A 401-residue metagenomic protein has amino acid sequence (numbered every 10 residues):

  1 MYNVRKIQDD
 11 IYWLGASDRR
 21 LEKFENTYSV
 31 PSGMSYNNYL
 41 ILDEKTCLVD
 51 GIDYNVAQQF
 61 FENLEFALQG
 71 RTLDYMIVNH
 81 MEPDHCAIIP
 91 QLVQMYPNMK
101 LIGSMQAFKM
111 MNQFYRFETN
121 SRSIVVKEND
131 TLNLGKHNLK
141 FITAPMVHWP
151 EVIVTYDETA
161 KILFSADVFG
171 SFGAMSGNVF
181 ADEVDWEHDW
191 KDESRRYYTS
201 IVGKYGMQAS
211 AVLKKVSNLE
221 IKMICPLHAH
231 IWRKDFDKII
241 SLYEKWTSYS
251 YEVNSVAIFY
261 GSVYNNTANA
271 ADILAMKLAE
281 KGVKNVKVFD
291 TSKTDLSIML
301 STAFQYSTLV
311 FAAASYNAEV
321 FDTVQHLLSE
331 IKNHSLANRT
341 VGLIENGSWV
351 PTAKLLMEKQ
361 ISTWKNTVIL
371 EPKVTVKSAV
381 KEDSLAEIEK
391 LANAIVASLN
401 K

Functional and structural regions predicted by a protein language model:
V4-E65, V154-D157, K161-S165, T267: Conserved beta-strand hairpin/beta-sheet module of binuclear metal-dependent hydrolase folds, prominently
R5-D9, G103-V152, Y205-A211: Metallo-beta-lactamase
E44, N55-I102: Active-site metal-binding motif and surrounding structural segment of the metallo-beta-lactamase
V49-G51, L73-M81, L101-S104, L163-D167 (+1 more regions): Active-site neighborhood of phospho(di)ester-bond hydrolases with catalytic His/Asp-centered motifs
I88, T294-M299: Short acidic active-site motifs
H148-V152, V168-G203, T247-E252: Active-site-proximal loop/helix segment associated with metal-binding centers of metalloenzymes
M175, W186-I224, H228-I231, I273-F289 (+1 more regions): FMN-binding flavodoxin-like domain, especially the glycine-rich phosphate-binding loop
M223-E252: Short N-terminal or domain-adjacent regulatory/targeting segments
